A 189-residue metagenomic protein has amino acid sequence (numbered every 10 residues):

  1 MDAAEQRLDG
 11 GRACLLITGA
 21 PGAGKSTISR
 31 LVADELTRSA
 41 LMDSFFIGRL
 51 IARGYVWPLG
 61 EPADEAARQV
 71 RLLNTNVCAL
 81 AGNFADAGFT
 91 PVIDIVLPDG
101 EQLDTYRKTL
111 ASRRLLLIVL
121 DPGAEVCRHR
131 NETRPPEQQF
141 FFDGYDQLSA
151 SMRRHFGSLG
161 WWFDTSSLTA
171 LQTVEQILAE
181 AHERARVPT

Functional and structural regions predicted by a protein language model:
I17: Hydrophobic anchor at the beta1->P-loop junction of P-loop NTPases
A20: P-loop (Walker A) phosphate-binding loop of NTP-binding proteins
A23: ATP-binding Walker
S26: Walker A/P-loop
R30-N76: Conserved substrate/cofactor phosphate-moiety recognition/catalytic segment in nucleotide-dependent phosphotransferases
R68-A111: Glycine-rich phosphate-binding loop used to anchor ATP phosphates in small-molecule kinases, encompassing both
A111-N131, F163: Conserved phosphate-donor/acceptor-positioning beta-strand/loop module used by diverse small-molecule
T133-A179, R184-T189: Small-molecule kinase domains that catalyze NTP-dependent phosphoryl transfer to phosphate-bearing small molecules
